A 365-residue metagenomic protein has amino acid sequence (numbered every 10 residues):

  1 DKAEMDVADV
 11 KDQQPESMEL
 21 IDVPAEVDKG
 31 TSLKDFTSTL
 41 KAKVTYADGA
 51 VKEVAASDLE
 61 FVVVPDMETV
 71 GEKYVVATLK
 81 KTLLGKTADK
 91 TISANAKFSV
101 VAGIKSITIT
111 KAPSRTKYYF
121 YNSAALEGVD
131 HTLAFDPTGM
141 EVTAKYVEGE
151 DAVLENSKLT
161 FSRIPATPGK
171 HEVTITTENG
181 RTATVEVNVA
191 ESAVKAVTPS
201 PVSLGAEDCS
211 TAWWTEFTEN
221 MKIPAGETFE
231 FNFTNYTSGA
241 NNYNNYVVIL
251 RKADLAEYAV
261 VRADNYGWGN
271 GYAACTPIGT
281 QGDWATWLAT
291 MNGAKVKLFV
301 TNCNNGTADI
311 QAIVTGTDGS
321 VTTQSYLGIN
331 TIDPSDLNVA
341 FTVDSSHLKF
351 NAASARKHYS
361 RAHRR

Functional and structural regions predicted by a protein language model:
M5-D12, A96-A102, V187-E191: Interdomain boundary/hinge segments at the C-termini of tandem beta-sandwich modules
Q14-A50, K105-E150: Solvent-exposed, low-complexity, repeat-rich "mucin-like" stalks and linkers
A25-V27, A50-G85, D89-I92, G149-V187: Serine/threonine-rich, repeat-prone extracellular segments and beta-strand-based repeat modules of secreted/surface
S203-A273: Secretory/extracellular carbohydrate-interaction modules and structurally similar beta-sandwich "look-alikes"
G226, T331-R365: Ligand-recognition surfaces built from glycine- and aromatic
A273-K297: Short, aromatic/His-centered strand-loop micro-motif at the edge of beta-sheets
G293-N302, I310-A312: Short tryptophan-centered beta-strand motifs in secreted/extracellular beta-sheet-rich domains of glycan-recognition
T315-N338: Short, solvent-exposed beta-strand-to-loop segments that form ligand-recognition rims of beta-rich domains
